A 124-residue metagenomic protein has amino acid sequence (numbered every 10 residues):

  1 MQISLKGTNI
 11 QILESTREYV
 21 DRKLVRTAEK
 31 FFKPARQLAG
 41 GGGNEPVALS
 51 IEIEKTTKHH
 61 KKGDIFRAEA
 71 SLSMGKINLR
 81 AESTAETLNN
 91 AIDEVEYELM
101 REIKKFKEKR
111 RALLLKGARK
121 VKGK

Functional and structural regions predicted by a protein language model:
M1-K124: N-terminal, polar/charged subdomain of small-to-medium soluble alpha/beta proteins
